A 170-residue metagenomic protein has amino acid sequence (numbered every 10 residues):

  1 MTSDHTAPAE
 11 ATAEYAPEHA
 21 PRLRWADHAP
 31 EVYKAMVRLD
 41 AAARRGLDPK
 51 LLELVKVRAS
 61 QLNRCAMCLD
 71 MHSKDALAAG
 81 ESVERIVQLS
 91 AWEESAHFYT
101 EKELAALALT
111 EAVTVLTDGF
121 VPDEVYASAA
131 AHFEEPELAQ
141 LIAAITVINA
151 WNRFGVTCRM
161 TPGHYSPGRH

Functional and structural regions predicted by a protein language model:
M1-H170: Hydrophobic alpha-helical segments
